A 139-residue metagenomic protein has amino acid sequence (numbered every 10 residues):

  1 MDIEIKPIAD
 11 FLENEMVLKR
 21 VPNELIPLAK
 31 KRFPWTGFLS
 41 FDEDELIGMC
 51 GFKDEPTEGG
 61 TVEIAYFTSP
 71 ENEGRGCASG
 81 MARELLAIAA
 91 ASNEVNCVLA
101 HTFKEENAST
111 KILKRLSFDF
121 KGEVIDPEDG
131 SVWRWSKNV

Functional and structural regions predicted by a protein language model:
M1-L12, M16-I26, K31-V139: Acyl-donor (CoA/ACP) binding surface of acyl/acetyltransferases
